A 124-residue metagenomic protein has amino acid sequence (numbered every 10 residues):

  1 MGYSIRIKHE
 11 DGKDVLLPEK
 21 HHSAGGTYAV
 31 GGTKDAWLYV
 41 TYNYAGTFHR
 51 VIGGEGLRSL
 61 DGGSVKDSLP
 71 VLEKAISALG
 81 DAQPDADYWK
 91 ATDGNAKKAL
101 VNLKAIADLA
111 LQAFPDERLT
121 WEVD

Functional and structural regions predicted by a protein language model:
M1-D124: Acidic (Asp/Glu-rich) sequence patches and key acidic residues that form negatively charged surfaces used
